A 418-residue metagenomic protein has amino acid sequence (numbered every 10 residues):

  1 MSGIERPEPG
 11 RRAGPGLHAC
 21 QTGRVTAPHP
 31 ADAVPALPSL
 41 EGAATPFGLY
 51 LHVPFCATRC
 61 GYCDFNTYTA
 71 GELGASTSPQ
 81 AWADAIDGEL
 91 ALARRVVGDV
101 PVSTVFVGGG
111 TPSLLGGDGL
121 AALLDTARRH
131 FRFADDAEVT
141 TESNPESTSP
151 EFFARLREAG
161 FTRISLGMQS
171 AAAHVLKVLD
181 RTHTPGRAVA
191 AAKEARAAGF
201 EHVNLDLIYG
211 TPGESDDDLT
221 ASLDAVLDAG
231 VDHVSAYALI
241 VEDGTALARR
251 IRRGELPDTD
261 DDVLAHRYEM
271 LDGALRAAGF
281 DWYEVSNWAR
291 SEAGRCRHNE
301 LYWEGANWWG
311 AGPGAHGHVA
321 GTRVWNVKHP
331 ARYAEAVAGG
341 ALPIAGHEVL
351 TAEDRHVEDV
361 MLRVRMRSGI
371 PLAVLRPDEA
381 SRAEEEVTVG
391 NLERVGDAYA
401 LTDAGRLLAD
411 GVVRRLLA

Functional and structural regions predicted by a protein language model:
G3-R6, R11-Y50, V97-V100, R414: N-terminal [4Fe-4S]-dependent radical SAM core
V34-G48, N66-V96, V100-P377: C-terminal scaffold of the Radical SAM
H52-T67: Local cysteine-cluster metal-coordination motifs and their immediate loop/turn environment, predominantly Fe-S cluster
R376-V389: Short amphipathic alpha-helical interaction segments
T388-D397: A short, conserved structural fragment
A398-T402: Minor-groove-contacting beta-hairpin "wing" of winged helix-turn-helix DNA-binding domains
A404-A418: Short, amphipathic alpha-helical interaction segments positioned at domain boundaries
